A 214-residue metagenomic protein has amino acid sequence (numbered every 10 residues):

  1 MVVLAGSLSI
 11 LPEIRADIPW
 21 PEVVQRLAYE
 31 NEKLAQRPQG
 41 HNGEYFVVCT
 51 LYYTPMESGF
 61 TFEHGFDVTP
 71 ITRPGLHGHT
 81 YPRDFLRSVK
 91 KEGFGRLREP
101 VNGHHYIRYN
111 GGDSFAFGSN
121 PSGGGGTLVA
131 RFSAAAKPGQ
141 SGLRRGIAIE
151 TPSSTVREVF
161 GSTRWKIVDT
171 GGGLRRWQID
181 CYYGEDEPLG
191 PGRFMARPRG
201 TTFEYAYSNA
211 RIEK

Functional and structural regions predicted by a protein language model:
G6-S7: Disordered regulatory segments flanking catalytic cores
D17-K214: Solvent-exposed, well-ordered loop and adjacent helix/strand elements within mature globular domains that form
